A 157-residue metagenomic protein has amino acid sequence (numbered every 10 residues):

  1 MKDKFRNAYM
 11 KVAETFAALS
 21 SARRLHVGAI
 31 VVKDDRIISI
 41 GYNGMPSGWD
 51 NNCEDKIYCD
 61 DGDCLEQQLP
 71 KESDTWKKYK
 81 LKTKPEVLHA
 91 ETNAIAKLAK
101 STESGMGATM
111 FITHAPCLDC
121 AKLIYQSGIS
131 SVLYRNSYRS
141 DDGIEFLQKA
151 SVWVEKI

Functional and structural regions predicted by a protein language model:
M1-I157: Zinc-dependent deaminase catalytic domain
